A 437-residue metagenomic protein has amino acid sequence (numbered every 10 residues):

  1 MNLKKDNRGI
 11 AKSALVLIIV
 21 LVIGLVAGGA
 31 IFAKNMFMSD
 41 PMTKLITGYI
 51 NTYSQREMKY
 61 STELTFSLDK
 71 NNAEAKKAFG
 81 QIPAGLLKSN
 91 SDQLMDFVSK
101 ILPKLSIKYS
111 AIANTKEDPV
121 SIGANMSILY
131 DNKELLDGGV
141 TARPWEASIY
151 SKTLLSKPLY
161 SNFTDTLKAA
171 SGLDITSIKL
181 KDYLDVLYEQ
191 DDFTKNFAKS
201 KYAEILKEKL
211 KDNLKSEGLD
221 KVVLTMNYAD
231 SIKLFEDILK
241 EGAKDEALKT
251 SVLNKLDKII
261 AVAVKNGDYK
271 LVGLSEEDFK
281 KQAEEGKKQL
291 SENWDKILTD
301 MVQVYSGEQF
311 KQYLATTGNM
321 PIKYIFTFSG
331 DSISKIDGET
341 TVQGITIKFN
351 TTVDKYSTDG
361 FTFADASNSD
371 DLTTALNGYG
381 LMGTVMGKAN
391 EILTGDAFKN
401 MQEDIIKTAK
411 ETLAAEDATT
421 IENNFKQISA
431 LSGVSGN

Functional and structural regions predicted by a protein language model:
M1-I10: N-terminal Lys/Arg-rich, disordered targeting/topogenic segments
L3, I18, V22-G24: N-terminal hydrophobic or amphipathic segments with adjacent small-residue motifs that include Sec signal peptides
I10-I19: Short, hydrophobic alpha-helical membrane anchors of single-pass surface/secreted proteins
A14-L15, G24-N437: Subset-of-secretome marker
